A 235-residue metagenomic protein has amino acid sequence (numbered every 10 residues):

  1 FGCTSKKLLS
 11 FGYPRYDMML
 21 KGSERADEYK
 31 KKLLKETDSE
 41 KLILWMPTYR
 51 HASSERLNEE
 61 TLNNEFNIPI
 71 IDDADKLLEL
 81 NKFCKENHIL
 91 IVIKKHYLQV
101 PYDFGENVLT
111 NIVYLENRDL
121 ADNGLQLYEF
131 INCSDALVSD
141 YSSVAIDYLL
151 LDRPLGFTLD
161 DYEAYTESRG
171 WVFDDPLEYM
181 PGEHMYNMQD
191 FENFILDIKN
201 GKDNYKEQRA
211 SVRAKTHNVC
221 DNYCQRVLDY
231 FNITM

Functional and structural regions predicted by a protein language model:
F1-L62, Y97, N204-A210: A nucleotide-sugar donor-handling region in carbohydrate enzymes
S5, E106-N111, S143-T216: Catalytic binding pocket for nucleotide-activated donors in carbohydrate/polymer assembly enzymes
E36, F83, E129-F130: Structural alpha-helical scaffold elements that stabilize or flank donor/cofactor-binding regions in carbohydrate
M46, R50, L77-L120: Catalytic donor nucleotide-activated moiety binding site of glycosyltransferases and closely related
R56-H88: Short hydrophobic signal-anchor/transmembrane segments that target glycosyltransferases and glycosylation machinery
D122-C133: Short acidic alpha-helix that forms the nucleotide-activated donor recognition element in Leloir-type transferases
N132-A145: Acidic donor-binding loop of glycosyltransferase active sites
C220-M235: C-terminal alpha-helical cap of glycosyltransferases
